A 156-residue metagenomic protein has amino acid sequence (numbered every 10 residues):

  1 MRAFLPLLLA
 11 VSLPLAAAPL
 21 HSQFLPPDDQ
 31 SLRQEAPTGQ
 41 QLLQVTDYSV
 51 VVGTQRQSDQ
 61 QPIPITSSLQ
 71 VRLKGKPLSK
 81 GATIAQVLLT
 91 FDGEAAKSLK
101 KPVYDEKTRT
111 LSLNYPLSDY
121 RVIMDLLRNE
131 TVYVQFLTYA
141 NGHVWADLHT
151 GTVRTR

Functional and structural regions predicted by a protein language model:
M1-F4: Positively charged n-region of N-terminal signal peptides that target proteins for export
P6-P14: Bacterial N-terminal signal peptides
A18-I84: OB-fold ssDNA-binding interfaces and closely related basic DNA-contact patches used across DNA replication/repair
D28-D29, D47, D59, D92 (+4 more regions): Acidic-enriched, low-complexity/disordered segments with a strong bias for Aspartate over Glutamate
T46, V51-G53, R72-K76, T90-D92 (+3 more regions): A structural detector for beta-sheet-dominated domains
Q70-L111: Predominantly extracellular/secreted and cell-surface proteins with exposed, flexible low-complexity segments
L99-G151: Acidic, glycine-rich flexible loop segments
R154-R156: Short, solvent-exposed mixed-charge patches
